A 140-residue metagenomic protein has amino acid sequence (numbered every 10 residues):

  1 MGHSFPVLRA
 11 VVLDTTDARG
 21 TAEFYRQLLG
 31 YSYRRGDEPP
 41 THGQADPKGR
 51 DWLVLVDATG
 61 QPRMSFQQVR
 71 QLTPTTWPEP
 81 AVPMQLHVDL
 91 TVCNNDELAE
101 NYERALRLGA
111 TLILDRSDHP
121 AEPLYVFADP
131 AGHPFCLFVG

Functional and structural regions predicted by a protein language model:
M1-G2, P80: Short boundary motifs at domain starts and secondary-structure transition points
G2-F5, D14-R63, R107-A110, D115-D118: Core segments of cupin and vicinal oxygen chelate
V7-T16, D51-P62, T75-E100, P123-A128: Vicinal oxygen chelate
S32, L72-P74, P83-H87, L106-G109 (+1 more regions): Short, low-complexity, polar/charged sequence segments that are solvent-exposed and flexible
R35-D37, A45-P47, V69-E79: Short, flexible, glycine-rich and Lys/Arg-enriched loop motifs at helix boundaries that contact anionic partners
P62-Q68, C136: Conserved beta-strand in the GNAT
V69, T91-C93, G140: Beta-hairpin (beta-strand-turn-beta-strand) motif
D96-P134, F138-V139: Short, compact, well-ordered microdomains
